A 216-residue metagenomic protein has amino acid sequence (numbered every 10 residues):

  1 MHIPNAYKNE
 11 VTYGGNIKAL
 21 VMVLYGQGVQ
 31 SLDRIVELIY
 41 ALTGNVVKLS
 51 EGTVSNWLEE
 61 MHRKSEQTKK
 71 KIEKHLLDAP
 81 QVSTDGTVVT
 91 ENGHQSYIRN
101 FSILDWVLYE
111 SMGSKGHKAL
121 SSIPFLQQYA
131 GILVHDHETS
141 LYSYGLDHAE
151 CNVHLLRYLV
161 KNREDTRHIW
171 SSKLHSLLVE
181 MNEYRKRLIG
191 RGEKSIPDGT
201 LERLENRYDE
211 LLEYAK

Functional and structural regions predicted by a protein language model:
M1-K216: Catalytic center-proximal scaffold of phosphoryl-transfer enzymes
